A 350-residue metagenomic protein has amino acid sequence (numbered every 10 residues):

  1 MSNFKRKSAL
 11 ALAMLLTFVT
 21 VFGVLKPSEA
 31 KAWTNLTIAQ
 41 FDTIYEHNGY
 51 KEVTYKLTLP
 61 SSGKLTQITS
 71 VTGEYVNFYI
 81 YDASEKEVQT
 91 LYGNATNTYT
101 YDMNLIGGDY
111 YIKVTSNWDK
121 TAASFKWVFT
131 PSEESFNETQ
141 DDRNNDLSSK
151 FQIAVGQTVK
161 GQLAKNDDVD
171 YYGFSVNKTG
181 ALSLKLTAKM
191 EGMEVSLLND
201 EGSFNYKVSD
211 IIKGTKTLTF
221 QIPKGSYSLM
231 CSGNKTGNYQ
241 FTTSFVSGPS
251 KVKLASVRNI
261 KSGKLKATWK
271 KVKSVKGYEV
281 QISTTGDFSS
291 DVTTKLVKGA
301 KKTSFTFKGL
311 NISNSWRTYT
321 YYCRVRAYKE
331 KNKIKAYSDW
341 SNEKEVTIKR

Functional and structural regions predicted by a protein language model:
N3-P27: Sec-dependent N-terminal signal peptides of Gram-positive bacterial secreted proteins and lipoproteins
L25-G63, V71, T130-G173, T179-G180 (+2 more regions): Non-catalytic extracellular/lumenal accessory regions of secreted precursors
V53-Y55, V76, V114-E133, D170-Y172 (+2 more regions): Edge beta-strands of jelly-roll/beta-sandwich modules across compartments, strongly enriched in secreted/luminal
Y75-K86, G192-G202: Short, surface-exposed beta-strand/strand-loop-strand elements in extracellular ectodomains
Y111-T115, S228-S232, Y322-Y328: Extracellular recognition modules
V246-S274, K335-R350: Pro/Thr/Ser/Gly-rich low-complexity, intrinsically disordered linker/stalk tracts
E279-W316: Recognizes extended acidic, P/S/T-rich segments that occur within or adjacent to Ig-like beta-sandwich modules
L310-K333: Beta-strand-rich modules
